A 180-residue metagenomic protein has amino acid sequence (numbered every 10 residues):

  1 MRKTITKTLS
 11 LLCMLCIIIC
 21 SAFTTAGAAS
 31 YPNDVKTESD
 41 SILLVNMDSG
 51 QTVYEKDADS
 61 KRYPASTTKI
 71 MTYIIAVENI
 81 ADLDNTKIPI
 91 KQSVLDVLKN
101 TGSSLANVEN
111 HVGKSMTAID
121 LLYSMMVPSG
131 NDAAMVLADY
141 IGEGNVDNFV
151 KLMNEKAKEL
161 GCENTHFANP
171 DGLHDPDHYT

Functional and structural regions predicted by a protein language model:
R2-G27: Sec-dependent N-terminal signal peptides of Gram-positive bacterial secreted proteins and lipoproteins
G27-T180: Active-site-adjacent loops and short helices of periplasmic peptidoglycan-processing enzymes
